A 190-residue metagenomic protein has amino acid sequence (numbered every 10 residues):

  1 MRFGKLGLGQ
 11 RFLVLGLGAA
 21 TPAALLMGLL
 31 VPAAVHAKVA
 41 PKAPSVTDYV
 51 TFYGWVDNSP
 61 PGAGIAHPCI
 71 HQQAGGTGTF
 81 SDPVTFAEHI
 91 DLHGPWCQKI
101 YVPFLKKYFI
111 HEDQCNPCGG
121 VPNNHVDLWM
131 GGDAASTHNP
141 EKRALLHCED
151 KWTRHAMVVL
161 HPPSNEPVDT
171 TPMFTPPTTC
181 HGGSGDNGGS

Functional and structural regions predicted by a protein language model:
M1-A20: N-terminal export and membrane-targeting signals
A24-S45: C-terminal region of N-terminal signal peptides and the immediate post-cleavage residues of exported proteins
K38-S190: Solvent-exposed, well-ordered loop and adjacent helix/strand elements within mature globular domains that form
